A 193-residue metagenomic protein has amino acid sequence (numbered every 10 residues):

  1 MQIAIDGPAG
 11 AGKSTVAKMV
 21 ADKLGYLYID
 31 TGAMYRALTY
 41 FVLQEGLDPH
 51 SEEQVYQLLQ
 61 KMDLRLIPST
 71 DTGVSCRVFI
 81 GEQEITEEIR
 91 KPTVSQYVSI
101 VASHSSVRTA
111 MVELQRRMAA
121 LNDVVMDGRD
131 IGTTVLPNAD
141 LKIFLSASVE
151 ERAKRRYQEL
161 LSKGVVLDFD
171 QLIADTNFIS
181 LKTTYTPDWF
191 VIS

Functional and structural regions predicted by a protein language model:
I3-I5: Hydrophobic anchor at the beta1->P-loop junction of P-loop NTPases
A9: The conserved Walker
K13: Conserved lysine of the Walker
V16: Hydrophobic positions on the alpha1 helix immediately C-terminal to the Walker A/P-loop
M19: Active-site signature of alpha/beta-hydrolase-fold catalytic machinery across serine- and Asp/Cys-nucleophile hydrolases
K23-R90: N-terminal phosphate/diphosphate-binding loop that engages ATP/GTP or pyrophosphate donors across diverse enzyme folds
S69, Q115-N122, R129-T134, N138 (+1 more regions): Small-molecule kinase domains that catalyze NTP-dependent phosphoryl transfer to phosphate-bearing small molecules
T86-S162: ATP-dependent NMP and nucleoside kinases share a basic, alpha-helical "lid"
